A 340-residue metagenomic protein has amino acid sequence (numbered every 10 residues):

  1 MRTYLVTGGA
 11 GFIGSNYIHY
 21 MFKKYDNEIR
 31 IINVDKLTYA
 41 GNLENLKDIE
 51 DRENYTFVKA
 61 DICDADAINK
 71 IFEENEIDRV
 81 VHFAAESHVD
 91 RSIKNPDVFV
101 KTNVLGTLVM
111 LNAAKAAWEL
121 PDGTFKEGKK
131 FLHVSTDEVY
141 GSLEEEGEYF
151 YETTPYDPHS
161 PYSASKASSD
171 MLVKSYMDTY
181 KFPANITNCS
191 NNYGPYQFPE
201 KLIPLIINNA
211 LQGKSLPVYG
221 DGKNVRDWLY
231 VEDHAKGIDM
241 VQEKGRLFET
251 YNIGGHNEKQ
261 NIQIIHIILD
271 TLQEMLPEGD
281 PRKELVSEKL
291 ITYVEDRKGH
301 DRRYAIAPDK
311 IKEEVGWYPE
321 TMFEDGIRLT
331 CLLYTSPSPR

Functional and structural regions predicted by a protein language model:
M1-N192, E232, Q242, T271 (+1 more regions): N-terminal Rossmann-like NAD(P)+-binding domain of SDR-like oxidoreductases, especially those catalyzing
T7, K94, N191-Y196, V218-R226 (+5 more regions): Glycine-rich Rossmann NAD(P)(H)-binding loop
Y17, I238-Q242, I268, I327-C331: Hydrophobic "lid"/C-terminal helical patch of Rossmann-like NAD(P)-dependent dehydrogenase/epimerase domains
A167, N185, N192-L205, Q212-K214 (+5 more regions): Glycine/proline-rich active-site loop of Rossmann-fold NAD(P)-dependent oxidoreductases
L229-D233, M322: A conserved structural motif in NAD(P)-dependent oxidoreductases
H234, I238, I253, I264 (+2 more regions): Non-catalytic, hydrophobic alpha-helical segments
K244-D296, P308: Mid/C-terminal beta-alpha module of Rossmann-like enzyme folds, strongest in SDR-family dehydrogenases/epimerases
Y334-R340: Conserved small/polar residues in nucleotide/adenosyl-binding loops
